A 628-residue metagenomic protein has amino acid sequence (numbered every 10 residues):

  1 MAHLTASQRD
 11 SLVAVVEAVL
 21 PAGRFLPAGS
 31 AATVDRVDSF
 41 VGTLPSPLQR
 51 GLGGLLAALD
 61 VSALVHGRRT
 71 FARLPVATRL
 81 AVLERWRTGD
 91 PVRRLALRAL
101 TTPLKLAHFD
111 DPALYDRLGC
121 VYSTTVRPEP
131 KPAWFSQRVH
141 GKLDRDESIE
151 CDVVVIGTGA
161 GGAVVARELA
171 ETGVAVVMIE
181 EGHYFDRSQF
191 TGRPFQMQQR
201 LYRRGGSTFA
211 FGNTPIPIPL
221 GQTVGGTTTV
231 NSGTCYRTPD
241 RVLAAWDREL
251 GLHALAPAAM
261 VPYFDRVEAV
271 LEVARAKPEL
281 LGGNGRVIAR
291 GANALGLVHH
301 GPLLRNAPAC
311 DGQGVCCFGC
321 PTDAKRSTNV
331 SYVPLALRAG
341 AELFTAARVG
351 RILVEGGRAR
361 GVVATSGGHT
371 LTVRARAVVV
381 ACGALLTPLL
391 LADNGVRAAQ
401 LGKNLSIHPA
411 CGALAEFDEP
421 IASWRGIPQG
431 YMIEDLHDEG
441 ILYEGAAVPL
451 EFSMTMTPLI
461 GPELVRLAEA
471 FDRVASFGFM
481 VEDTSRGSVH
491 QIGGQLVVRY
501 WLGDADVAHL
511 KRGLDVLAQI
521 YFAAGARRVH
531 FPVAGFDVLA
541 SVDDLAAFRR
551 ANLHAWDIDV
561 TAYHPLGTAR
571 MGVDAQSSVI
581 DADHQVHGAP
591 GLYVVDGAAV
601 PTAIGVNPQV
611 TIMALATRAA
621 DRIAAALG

Functional and structural regions predicted by a protein language model:
M1-T70, L74: Near-N-terminal "mature-domain entry" segment
A2-A6, V19, P27-D35, S39-S46 (+4 more regions): Extreme N-terminal leader/targeting segments of oxidoreductases
H108, L118-K142, H253-G350, A359 (+1 more regions): Conserved redox-cofactor binding core of oxidoreductases
C151-M178: N-terminal Rossmann-like FAD-binding beta1-loop-alpha1 element of flavoenzymes
E168-P194, P217, T223, R338 (+5 more regions): Glycine-rich loop(s) and the adjacent beta-strand/alpha-helix scaffold that form part
Q196-A276, C320, S476-R486: Redox-cofactor-proximal catalytic regions of oxidoreductases
N231, A398-Y521, H554-W556, A562-G567 (+3 more regions): FAD cofactor-binding and catalytic pocket of flavoenzymes
T602-I623: A conserved FAD-binding loop/helix module that cradles the flavin
